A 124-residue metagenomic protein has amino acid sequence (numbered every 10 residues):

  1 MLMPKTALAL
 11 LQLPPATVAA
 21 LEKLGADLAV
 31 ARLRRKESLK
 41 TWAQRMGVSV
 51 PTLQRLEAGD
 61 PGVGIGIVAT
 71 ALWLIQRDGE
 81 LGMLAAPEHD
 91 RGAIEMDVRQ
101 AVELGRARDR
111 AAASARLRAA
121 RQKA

Functional and structural regions predicted by a protein language model:
M1-A20, L84, E88-A124: N-terminal flexible/basic segments that precede or flank functional cores
A26-W42, L104-R106: Short basic helix-loop element that most often maps to the first helix and adjoining turn of HTH DNA-binding modules
K36-Q54: Short alpha-helical DNA-recognition segment
R45, A71, L84-E88: Short acidic/histidine-centered micro-motifs embedded in hydrophobic/aromatic stretches that mark compact functional
D60-L74: Short, basic-rich loop-to-helix N-cap that marks the start of a DNA-contacting helix
R77-E80: Short, charged/polar surface micro-motifs in flexible loops or helix N-caps
